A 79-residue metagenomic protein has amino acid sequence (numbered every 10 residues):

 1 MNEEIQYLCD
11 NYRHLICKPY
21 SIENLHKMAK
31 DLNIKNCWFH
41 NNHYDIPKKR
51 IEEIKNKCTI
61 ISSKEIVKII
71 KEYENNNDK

Functional and structural regions predicted by a protein language model:
M1-K79: Catalytic phosphate/metal-binding cores of nucleic-acid and nucleotide-processing enzymes, i.e., regions that mediate
